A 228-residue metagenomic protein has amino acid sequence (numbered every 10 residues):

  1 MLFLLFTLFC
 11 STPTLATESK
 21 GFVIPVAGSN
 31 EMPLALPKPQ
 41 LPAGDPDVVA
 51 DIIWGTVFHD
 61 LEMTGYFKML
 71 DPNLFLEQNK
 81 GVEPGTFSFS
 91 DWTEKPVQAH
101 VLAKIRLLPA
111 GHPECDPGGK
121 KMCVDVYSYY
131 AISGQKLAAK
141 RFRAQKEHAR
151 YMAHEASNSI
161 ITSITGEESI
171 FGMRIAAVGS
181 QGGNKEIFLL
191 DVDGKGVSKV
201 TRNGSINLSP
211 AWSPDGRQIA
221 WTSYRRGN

Functional and structural regions predicted by a protein language model:
M1-S11: Bacterial N-terminal signal peptides
A16-M32, P113, I132-T201: C-terminal/domain-edge helix-coil "capping" segments
E18, E83-S159: Amphipathic beta-strand/beta-sheet edge segments enriched in Tyr/Trp
V23-S88, R106-L107: Short beta-strand->alpha-helix linker/helix-N-cap micro-motif that forms a surface specificity/interaction loop
I175, G216-A220: Hydrophobic beta-strand positions that form the internal "hydrophobic ladder" of WD40/Gbeta-like beta-propeller blades
N184, V197, I206-S209, N228: Conserved positions at the start
A211-P214: Conserved beta-strand position repeated across blades of beta-propeller domains
